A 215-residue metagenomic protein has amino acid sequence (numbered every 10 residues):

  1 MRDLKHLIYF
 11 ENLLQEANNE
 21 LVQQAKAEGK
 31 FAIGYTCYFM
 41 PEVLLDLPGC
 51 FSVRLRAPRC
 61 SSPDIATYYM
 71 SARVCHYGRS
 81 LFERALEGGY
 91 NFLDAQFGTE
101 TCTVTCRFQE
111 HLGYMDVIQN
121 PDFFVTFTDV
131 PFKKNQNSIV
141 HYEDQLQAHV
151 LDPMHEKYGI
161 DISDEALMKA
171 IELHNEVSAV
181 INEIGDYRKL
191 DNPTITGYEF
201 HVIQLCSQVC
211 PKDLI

Functional and structural regions predicted by a protein language model:
M1-F31, E143, D152-I215: A charged, amphipathic alpha-helical module
A27-V53: TRNA-binding/sensing appendages of the translation machinery
K30-F31, A66, F92-L93: Domain-level signal for soluble alpha/beta catalytic cores
T36, L55-A57, T128-V130: Conserved beta-strand termini and adjacent loop/short-helix elements that scaffold enzyme active sites in alpha/beta
F39-P41, P58-C60, T103, F132-K133: Short, solvent-exposed loop/turn segments at secondary-structure junctions
L44-A72: Anionic-ligand anchoring segments at beta-strand to alpha-helix junctions in alpha/beta enzyme folds, i.e., glycine
Y69-E87: Glycine-rich, highly charged phosphate/nucleotide-binding loops
Y90-N91, A95-Y187: Internal, well-ordered alpha/beta segment that forms a basic, Gly-enriched binding/recognition surface
